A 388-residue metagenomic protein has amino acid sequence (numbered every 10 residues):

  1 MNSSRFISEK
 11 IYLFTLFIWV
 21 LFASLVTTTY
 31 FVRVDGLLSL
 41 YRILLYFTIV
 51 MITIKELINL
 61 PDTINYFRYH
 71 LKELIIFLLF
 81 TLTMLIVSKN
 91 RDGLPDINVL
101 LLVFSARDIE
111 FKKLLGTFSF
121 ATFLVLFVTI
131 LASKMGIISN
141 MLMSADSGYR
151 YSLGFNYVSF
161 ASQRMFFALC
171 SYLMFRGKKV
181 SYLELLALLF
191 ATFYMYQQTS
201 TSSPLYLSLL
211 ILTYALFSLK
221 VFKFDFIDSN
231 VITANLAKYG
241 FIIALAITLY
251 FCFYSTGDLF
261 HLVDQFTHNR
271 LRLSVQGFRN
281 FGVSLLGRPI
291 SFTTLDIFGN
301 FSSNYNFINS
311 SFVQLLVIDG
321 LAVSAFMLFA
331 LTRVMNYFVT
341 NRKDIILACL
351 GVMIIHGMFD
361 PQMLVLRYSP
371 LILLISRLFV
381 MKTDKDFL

Functional and structural regions predicted by a protein language model:
N2-T29, Y41-P61, N65-D258, S303-D386: Hydrophobic transmembrane helix bundles of membrane-integrated enzymes that assemble and modify cell-envelope
V32: Conserved catalytic cysteine-centered active-site region of acyl-thioester-dependent Claisen-condensing enzymes
D35-L40: Interfacial loop-to-helix junctions that mark the boundaries of transmembrane helices in multi-pass membrane
L259, V263-D319: Long extracytoplasmic/lumenal interhelical loops at the membrane interface of multi-pass membrane proteins
